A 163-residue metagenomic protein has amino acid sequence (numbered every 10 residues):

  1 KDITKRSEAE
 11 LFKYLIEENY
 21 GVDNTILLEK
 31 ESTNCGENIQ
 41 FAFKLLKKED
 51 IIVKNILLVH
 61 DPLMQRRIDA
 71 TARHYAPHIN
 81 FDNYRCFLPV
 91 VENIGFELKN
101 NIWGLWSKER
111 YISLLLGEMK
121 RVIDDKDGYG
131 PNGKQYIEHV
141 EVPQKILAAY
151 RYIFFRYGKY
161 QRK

Functional and structural regions predicted by a protein language model:
K1-L105, K163: A structural signal for short, hydrophobic/glycine-enriched beta-strand patches
K1-T33, R110-K163: N-terminal beta-strand-loop-alpha-helix module at the start of alpha/beta ligand-binding or catalytic domains
